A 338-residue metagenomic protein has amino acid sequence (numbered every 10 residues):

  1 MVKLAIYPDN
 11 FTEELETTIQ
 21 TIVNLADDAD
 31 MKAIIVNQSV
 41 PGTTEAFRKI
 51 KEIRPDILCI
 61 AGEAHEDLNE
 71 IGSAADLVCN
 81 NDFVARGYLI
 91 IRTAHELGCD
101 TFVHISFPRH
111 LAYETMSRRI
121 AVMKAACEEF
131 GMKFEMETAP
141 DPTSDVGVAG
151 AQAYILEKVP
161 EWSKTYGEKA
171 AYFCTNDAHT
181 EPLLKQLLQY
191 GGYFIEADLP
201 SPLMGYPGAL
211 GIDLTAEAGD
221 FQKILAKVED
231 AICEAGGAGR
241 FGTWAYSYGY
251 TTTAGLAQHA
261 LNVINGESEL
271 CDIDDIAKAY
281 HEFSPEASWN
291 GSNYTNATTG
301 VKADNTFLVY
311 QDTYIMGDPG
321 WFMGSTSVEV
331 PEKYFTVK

Functional and structural regions predicted by a protein language model:
M1-L15, M31-A33, V103, K124-V148: Short beta-strand elements in bilobed, periplasmic/extracellular small-molecule ligand-binding domains
N10-T12, S39-T43, A64-N69, P108-A112 (+2 more regions): Solvent-exposed loop/turn segments at secondary-structure junctions within structured extracellular/periplasmic domains
E16-K32, R48-K49, A149-E168: Short, well-structured alpha-helical segments in soluble
A29-V40, I57-G62, V103-S106, F134 (+3 more regions): Periplasmic-binding protein-like
K49-V84: Flexible loop/hinge segments that line or gate small-molecule binding clefts
N80-M136, A260, H281: An alpha-beta-alpha
K124-F134, E181-N265: Extracellular/periplasmic periplasmic-binding protein-like sensory domains
I224-K338: Hinge/cleft segment of the Venus flytrap/periplasmic-binding protein
